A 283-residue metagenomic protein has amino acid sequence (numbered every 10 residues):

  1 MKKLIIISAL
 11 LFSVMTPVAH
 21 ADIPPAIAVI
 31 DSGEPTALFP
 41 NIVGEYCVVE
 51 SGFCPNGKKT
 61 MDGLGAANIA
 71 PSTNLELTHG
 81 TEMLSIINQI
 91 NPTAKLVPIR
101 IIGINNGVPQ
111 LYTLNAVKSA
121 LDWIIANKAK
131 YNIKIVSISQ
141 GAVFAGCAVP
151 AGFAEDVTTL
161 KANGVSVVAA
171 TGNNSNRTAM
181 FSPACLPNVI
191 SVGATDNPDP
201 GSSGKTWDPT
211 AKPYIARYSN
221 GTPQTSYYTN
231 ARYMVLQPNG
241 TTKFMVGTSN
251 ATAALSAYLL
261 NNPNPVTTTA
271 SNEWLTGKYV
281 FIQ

Functional and structural regions predicted by a protein language model:
L4-S13: Sec-dependent N-terminal signal peptides
M15-A21: Sec/Tat signal peptide C-region and signal peptidase I cleavage site
D22-K95, G103, S119, W123-Y131 (+1 more regions): Active-site core segment of subtilase-fold serine proteases
P25, D31, V165, F181-N264: Extracellular S/T/G-rich loop segment that most often corresponds to the catalytic His/Ser-adjacent loop
I87-P109, V266-N272: Short helix-loop-beta-strand segments that form the rim/entrance of peptidase-like active sites
L121-V149, A170: Short acidic, glycine-rich surface-loop motifs adjacent to enzyme active sites
Y131-Q140, A151, N163, S191 (+1 more regions): C-terminal subdomain of the subtilisin-like protease fold in secreted/lumenal serine endopeptidases
A148-V168, S182: Catalytic-core regions built around general acid/base machinery
